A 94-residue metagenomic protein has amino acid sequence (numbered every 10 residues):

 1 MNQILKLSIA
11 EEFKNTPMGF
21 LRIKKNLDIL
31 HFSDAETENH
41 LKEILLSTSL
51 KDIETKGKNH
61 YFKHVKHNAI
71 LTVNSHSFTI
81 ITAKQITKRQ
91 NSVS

Functional and structural regions predicted by a protein language model:
M1-S94: Ribonuclease/tRNase effector modules and their secretory precursors
